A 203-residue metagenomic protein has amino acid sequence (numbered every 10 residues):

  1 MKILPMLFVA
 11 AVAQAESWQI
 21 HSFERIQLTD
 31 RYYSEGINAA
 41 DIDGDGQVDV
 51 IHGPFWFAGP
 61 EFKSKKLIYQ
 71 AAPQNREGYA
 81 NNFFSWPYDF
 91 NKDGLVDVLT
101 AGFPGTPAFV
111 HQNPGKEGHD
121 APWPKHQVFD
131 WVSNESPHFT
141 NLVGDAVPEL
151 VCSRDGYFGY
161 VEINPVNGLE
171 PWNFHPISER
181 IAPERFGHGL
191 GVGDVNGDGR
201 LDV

Functional and structural regions predicted by a protein language model:
K2-V12: Sec-dependent N-terminal signal peptides
A15-V203: Beta-propeller-forming repeat regions
